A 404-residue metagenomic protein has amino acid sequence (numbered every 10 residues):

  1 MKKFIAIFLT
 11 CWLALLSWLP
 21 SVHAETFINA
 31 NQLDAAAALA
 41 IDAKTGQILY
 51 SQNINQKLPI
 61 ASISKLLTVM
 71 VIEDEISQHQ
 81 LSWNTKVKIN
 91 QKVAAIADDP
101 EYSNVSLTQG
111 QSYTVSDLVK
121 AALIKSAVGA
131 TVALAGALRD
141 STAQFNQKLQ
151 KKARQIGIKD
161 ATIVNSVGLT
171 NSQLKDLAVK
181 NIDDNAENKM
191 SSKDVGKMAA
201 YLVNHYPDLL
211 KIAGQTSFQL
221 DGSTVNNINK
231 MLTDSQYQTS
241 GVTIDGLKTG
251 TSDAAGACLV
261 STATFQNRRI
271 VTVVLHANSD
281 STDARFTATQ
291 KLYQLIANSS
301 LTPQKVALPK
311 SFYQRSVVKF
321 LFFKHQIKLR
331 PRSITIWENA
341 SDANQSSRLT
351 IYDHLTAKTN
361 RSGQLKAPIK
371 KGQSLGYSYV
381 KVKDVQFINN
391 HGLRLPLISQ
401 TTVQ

Functional and structural regions predicted by a protein language model:
M1-A24: Sec-dependent N-terminal signal peptides of Gram-positive bacterial secreted proteins and lipoproteins
K3, A43-K44, F265: Short, ordered coil/turn segments that flank beta-strands lining enzyme active or ligand-binding pockets
L13, T45-G46, G110, G222 (+1 more regions): Detector for glycine-centered tight turns/loop "hinges" at secondary-structure junctions
A14, P59, I244-K248: Hydrophobic/aromatic side chains embedded in well-ordered alpha-helices
S17, Q80, T142, L220-D221: A short hydrophobic/aromatic micro-motif that marks alpha-helical segments and, especially, helix-coil
V22-K193, V203: Active-site-adjacent loops and short helices of periplasmic peptidoglycan-processing enzymes
D183-K189, D194-Q404: Domain-terminus/edge residues, biased toward the C-terminal soluble/receptor-binding domains of extracytoplasmic
